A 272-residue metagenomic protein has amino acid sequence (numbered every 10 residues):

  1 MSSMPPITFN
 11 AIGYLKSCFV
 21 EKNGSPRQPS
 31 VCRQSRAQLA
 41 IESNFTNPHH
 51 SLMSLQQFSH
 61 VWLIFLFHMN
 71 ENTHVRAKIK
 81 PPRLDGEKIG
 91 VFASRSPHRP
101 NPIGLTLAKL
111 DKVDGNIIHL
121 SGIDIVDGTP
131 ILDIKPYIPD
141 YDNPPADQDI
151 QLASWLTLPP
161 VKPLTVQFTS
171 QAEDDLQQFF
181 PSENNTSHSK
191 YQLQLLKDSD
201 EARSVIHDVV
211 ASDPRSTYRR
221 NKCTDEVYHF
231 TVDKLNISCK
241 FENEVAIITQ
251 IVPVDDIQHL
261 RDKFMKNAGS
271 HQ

Functional and structural regions predicted by a protein language model:
M1-H50, L55-Q57, Y141-H207: Arg/Lys-rich, positively charged N-terminal/basic patches that mediate binding to nucleic acids
P6-A11, H98-L107, D233: Short coil-to-beta-strand transition motifs
V20, V113-I118, I125: Short, conserved beta-turn/loop elements at beta-strand boundaries and strand-helix junctions
C32, L52-G104, D208-T224, F230: Active-site-adjacent substructure of cysteine-protease-like catalytic cores
L55-S59, M69, P160-N236, F241-Q272: Basic, Lys/Arg-enriched alpha-helical interface segments
L105-G115: Catalytic nucleophile-His microenvironment captured as a short glycine-rich beta-strand/loop that brackets
I117-I123, I247-Q250: Short, solvent-exposed secondary-structure boundary/capping segments
I123-A153: Flexible glycine-rich active-site/ligand-binding loops centered on an Asp-His dyad
